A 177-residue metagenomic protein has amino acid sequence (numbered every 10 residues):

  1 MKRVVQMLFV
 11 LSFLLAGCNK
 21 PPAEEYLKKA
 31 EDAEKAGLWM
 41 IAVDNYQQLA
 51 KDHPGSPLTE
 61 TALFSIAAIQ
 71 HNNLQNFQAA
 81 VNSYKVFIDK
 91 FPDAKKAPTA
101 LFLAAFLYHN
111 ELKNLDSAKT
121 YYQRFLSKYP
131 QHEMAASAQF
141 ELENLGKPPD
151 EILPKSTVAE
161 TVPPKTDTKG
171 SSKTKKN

Functional and structural regions predicted by a protein language model:
K2-M7, L14-N177: Acidic, polar-rich low-complexity tracts and alpha-helical solenoid repeat scaffolds
